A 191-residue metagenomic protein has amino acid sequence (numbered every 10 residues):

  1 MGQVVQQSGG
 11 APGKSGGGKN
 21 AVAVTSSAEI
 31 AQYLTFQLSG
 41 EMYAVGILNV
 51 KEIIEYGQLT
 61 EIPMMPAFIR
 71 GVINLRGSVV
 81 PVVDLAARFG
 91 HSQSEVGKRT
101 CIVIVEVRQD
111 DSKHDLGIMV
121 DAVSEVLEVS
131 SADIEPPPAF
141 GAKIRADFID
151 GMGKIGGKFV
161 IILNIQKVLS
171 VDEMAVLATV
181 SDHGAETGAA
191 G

Functional and structural regions predicted by a protein language model:
M1-G191: An acidic, low-aromatic, low-complexity terminal/linker signal
